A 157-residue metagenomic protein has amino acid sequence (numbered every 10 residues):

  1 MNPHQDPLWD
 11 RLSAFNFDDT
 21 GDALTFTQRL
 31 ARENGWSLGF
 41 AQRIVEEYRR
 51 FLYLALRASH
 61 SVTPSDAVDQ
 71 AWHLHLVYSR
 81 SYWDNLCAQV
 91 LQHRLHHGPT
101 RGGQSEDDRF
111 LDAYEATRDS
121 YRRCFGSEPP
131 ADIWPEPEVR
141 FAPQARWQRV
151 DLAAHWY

Functional and structural regions predicted by a protein language model:
M1-Y157: Intrinsically disordered, low-complexity, repeat-rich regions that form long N- or C-terminal tails or large
